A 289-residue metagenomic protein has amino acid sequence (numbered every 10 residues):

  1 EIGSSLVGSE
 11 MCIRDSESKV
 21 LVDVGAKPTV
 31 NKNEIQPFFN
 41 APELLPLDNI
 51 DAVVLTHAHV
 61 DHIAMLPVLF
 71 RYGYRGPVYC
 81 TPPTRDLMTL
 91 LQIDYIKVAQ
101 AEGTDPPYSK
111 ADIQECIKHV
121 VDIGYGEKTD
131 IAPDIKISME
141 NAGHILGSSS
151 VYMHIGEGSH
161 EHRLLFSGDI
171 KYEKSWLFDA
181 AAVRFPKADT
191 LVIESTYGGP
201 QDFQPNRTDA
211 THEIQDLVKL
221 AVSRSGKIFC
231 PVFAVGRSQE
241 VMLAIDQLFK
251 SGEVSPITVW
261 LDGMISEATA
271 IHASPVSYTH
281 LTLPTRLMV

Functional and structural regions predicted by a protein language model:
E1-G8, I13, H280, T285-V289: Single conserved hydrophobic/aromatic residue that forms the stacking wall/gate of nucleotide- or nucleobase-binding
S9-D48, D122-D179: Core dinuclear metal-dependent hydrolase active-site scaffold
E17-G76, C80-D86, L91-K118, Y172-A180: Pre-active-site segment of Zn-dependent metallo-hydrolases
I50-H59, Y79-T81, N141, F166-G168 (+3 more regions): Active-site neighborhood of phospho(di)ester-bond hydrolases with catalytic His/Asp-centered motifs
H59-D61, I145-L146, F233-E240: Gly/Ser/Thr-rich loops at beta-strand to alpha-helix junctions that form or flank small-molecule/cofactor-binding
T89-S148, S277-L281, R286: Metallo-beta-lactamase
V151-M153, H160-A244: Functional cores that coordinate and move charged inorganic groups
L217-L281, R286: Hard-cation-handling environments
